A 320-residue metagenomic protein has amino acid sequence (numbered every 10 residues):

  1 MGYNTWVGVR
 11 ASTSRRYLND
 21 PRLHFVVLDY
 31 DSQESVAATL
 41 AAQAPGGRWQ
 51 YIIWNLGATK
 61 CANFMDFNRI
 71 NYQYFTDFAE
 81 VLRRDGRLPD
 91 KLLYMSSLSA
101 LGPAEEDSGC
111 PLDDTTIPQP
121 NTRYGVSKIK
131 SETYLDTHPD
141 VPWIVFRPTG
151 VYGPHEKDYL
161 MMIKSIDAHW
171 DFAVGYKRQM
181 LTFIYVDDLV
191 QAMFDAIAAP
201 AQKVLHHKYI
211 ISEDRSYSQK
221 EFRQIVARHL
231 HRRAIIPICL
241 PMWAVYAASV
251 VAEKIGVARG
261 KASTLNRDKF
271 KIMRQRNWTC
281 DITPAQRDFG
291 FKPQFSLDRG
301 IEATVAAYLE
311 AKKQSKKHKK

Functional and structural regions predicted by a protein language model:
Y3, C280-D288, K292-K320: Amphipathic terminal alpha-helices
L28-D77, L101: NAD(P)H-binding glycine-rich loop region in Rossmannoid oxidoreductase-like domains and their noncatalytic homologs
D77-R123, I144: Conserved Rossmann-fold NAD(P)-dependent oxidoreductase catalytic core, especially the SDR/UDP-sugar
L101, I144-M161: Flexible, glycine-rich beta-alpha linker
Q119-R147: Active-site Tyr-X1-5-Lys
V126, K130, E156-M161, G175-A198 (+1 more regions): Substrate-positioning beta->alpha
V186, Q224, A248-K292: Conserved C-terminal active-site "lid" loop/helix of NAD(P)H-dependent oxidoreductases that clamps the redox cofactor
A199-T264, D298, E302-A303, S315-K320: Mid/C-terminal beta-alpha module of Rossmann-like enzyme folds, strongest in SDR-family dehydrogenases/epimerases
